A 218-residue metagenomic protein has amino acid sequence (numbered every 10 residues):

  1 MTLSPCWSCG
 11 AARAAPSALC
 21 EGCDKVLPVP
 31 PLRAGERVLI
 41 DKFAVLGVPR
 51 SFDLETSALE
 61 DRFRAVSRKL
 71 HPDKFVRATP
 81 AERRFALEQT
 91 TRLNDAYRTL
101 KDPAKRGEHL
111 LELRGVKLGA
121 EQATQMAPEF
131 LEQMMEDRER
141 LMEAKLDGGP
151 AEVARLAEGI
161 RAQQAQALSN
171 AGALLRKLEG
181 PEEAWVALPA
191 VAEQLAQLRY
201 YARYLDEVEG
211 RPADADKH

Functional and structural regions predicted by a protein language model:
M1-H218: C-terminal accessory/regulatory regions appended to core domains
